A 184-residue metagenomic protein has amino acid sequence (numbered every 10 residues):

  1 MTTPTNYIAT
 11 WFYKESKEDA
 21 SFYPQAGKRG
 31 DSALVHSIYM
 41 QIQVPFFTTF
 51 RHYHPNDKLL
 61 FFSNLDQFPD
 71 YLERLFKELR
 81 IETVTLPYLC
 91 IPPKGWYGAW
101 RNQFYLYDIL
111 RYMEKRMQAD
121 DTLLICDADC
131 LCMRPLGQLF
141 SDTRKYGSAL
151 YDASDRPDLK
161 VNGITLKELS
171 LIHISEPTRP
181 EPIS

Functional and structural regions predicted by a protein language model:
M1-P93, Q118: N-terminal anchoring/stem segment of glycosyltransferases
D19-A33, L159-L171, S175: Charged, glycine/proline-rich intrinsically disordered loops and linkers
S37-F46, P92-L123, Q138: A conserved donor-nucleotide-binding helix/loop in the catalytic core of Leloir-type glycosyltransferases
R51, L106, L110, T178-R179: Short, cationic motifs built from Arg/Lys/His that form the positively charged side of catalytic pockets
M113, R134-L136, I183: Active-site-proximal flexible loops/turns
D127-L131: The conserved acidic donor/metal-binding loop of glycosyltransferases
C132-E168: Conserved donor-nucleotide/metal-binding helix-loop-beta segment in metal-dependent transferases, i.e., the alpha-helix
I172-S184: Single conserved hydrophobic/aromatic residue that forms the stacking wall/gate of nucleotide- or nucleobase-binding
